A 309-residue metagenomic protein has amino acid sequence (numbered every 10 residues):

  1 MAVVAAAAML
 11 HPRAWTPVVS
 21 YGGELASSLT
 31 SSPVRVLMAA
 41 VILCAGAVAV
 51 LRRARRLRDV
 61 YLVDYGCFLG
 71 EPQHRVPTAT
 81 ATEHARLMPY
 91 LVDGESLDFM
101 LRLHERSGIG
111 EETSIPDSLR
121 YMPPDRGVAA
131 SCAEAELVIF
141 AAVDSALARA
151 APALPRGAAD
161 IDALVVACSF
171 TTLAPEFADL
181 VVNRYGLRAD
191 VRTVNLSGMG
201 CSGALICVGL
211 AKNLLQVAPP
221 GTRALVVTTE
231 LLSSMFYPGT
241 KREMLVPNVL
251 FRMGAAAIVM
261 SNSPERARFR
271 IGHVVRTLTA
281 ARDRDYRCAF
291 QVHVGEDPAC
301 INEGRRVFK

Functional and structural regions predicted by a protein language model:
M1-L57: Terminal signal-anchor or tail-anchor transmembrane helices that tether membrane-associated enzymes to cellular
T16-G23, S107, E112-S114, S118 (+3 more regions): Conserved catalytic cysteine-centered active-site region of acyl-thioester-dependent Claisen-condensing enzymes
P33-M38, L164, T193-A204, N248-F251: Active-site nucleophile and cofactor-binding loops and adjacent substrate-binding regions of central metabolic enzymes
V50-L51, K212-Q216, M244-V249: A generic local secondary-structure boundary/capping motif
A54-A85, Y90-P152, R156, T229-K309: Hydrophobic pocket-lining "lid/loop/helix" segments that shape and contact the acyl-thioester
A142, A146, A163, F170-T171 (+1 more regions): Folded extracytoplasmic luminal domains of secretory or organellar precursors
G157-A167: Short glycine-rich phosphate-binding loop at a beta-alpha junction
V166, L225-V226: Structural beta-sheet core signal
